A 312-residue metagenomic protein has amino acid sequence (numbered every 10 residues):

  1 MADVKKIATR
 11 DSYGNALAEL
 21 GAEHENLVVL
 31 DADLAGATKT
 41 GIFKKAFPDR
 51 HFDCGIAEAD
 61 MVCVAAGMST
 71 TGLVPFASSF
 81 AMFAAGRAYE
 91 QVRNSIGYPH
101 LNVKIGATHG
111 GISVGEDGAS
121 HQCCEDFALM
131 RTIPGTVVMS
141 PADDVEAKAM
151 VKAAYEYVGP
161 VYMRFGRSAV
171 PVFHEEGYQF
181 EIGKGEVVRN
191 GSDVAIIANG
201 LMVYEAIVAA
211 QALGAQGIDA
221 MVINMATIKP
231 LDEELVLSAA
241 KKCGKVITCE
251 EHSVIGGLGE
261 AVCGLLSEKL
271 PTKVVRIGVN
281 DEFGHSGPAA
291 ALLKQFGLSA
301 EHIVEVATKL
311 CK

Functional and structural regions predicted by a protein language model:
M1-R164, A169, H302: Thiamine diphosphate
D11, E23-N26, L34-G41, K45 (+2 more regions): Thiamine diphosphate
